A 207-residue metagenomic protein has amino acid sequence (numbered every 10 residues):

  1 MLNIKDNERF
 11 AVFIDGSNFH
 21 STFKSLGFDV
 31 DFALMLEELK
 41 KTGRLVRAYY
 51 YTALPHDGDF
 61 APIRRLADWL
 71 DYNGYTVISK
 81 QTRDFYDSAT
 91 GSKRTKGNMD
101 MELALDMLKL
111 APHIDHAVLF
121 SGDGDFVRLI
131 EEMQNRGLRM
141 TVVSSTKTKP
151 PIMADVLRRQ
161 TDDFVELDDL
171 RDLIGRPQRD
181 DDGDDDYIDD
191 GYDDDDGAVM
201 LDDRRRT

Functional and structural regions predicted by a protein language model:
M1-T207: Terminal and domain-boundary accessory regions
